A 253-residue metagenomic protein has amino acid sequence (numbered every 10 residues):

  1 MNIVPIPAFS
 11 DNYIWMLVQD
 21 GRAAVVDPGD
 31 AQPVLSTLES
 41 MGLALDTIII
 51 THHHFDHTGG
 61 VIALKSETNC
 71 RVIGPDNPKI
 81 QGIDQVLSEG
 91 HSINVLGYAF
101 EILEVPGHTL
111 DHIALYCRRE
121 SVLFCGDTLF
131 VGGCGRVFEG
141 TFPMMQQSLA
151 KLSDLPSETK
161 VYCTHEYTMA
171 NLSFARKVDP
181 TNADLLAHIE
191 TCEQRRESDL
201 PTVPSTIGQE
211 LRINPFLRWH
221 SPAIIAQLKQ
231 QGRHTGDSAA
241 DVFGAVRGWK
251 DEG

Functional and structural regions predicted by a protein language model:
M1-M41, A114-G126: Conserved beta-strand hairpin/beta-sheet module of binuclear metal-dependent hydrolase folds, prominently
M16-V18, S92-R118, V122-L123, D154: Core dinuclear metal-dependent hydrolase active-site scaffold
L17, D27, H52, L64 (+7 more regions): Divalent metal-coordination and catalytic microenvironments
A23, D30-E104, S121, A187-T191: Active-site HxH/HxHxD metal-binding segment of metal-dependent hydrolases
P28-D30, H53, N77-P78, H108-T109 (+4 more regions): Active-site metal-binding loops of divalent metal-dependent hydrolases
I80-G82, G132-F138, N171: A short acidic, helix-capping loop that chelates divalent metal ions and anchors anionic groups
G133-T159: Active-site-adjacent loop/tail segments of enzyme domains
A150-K160, M169-G253: Accessory terminal helices/loops
